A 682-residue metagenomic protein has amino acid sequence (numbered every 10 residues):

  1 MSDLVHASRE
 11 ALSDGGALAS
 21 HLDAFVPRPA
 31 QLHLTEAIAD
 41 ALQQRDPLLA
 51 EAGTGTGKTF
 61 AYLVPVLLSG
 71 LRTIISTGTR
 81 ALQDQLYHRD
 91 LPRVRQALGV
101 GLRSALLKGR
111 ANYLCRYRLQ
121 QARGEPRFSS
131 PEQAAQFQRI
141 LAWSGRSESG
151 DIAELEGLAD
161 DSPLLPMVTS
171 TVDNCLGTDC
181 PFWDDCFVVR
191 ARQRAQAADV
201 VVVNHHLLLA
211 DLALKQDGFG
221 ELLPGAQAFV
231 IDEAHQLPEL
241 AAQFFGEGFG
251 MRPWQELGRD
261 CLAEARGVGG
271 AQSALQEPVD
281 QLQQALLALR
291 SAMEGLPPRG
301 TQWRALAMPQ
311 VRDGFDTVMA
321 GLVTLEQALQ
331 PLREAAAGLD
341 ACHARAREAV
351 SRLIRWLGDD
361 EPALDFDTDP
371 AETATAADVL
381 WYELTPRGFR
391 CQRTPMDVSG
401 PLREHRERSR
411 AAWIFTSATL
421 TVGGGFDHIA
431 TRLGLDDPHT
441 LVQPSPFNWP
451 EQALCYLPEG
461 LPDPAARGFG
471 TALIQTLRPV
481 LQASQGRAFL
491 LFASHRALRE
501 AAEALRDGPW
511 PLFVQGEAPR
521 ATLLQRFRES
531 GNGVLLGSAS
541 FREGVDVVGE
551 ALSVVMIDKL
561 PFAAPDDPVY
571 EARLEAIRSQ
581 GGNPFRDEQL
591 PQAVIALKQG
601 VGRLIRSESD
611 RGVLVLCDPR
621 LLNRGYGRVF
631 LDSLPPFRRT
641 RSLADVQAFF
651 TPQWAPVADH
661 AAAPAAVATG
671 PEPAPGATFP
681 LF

Functional and structural regions predicted by a protein language model:
S2-A50: Conserved pre-motif I regulatory segment
S2-H21, T54, L71-D199, R266 (+4 more regions): A substrate-engagement module of RecA-like helicase motors
A39-D40, T59-R72, R89-V94: Walker A/P-loop NTP-binding motif
L68, A81-D84, R89-P92, V172-A320 (+1 more regions): Signature of the SF2 helicase/ATPase Hel1-core->accessory helical subdomain module
T73-T79, I414-T416, G486-A493, V615-C617: Conserved RecA-like ASCE P-loop NTPase motor core of nucleic-acid helicases/translocases
P166-D199, L212-G220, L325-L461, G468-Q475 (+2 more regions): A contiguous, basic/glycine-rich beta-loop/short-helix subdomain that forms a polymer-engagement track
P458-G468, E517-L622: Conserved RecA-like P-loop NTPase helicase motor core
A493-E517: Conserved helicase motor "Helicase C" RecA-like lobe of SF1/SF2 P-loop NTPases
